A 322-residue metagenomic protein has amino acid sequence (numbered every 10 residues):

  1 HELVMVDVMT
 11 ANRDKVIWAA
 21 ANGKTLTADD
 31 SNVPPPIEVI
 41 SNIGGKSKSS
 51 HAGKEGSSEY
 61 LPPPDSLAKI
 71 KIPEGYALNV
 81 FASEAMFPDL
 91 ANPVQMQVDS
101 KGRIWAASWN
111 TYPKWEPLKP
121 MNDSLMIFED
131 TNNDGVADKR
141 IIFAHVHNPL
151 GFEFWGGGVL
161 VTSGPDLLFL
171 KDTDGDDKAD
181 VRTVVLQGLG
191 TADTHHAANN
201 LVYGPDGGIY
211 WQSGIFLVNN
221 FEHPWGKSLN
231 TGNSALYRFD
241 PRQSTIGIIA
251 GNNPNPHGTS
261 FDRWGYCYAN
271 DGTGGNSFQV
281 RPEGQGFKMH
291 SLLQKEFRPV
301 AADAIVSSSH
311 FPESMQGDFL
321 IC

Functional and structural regions predicted by a protein language model:
L3-C322: Beta-propeller domains with acidic blade repeats across secreted/periplasmic ectodomains and cytosolic WD/CNH propellers
